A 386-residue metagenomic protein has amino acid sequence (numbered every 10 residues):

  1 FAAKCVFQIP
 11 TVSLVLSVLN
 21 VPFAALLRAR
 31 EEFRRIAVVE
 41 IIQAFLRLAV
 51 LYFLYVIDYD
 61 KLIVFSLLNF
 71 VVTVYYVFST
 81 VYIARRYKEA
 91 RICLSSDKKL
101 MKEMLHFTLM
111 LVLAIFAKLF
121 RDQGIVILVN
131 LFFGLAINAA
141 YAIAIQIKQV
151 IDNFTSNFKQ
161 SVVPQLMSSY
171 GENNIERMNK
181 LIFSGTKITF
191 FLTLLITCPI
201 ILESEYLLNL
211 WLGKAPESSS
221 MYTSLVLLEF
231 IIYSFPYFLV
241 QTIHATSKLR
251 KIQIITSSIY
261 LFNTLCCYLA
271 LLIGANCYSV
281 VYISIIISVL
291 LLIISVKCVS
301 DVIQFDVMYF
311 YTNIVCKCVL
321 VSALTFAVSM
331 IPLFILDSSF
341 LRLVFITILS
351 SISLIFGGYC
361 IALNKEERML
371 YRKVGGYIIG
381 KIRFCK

Functional and structural regions predicted by a protein language model:
F1-I9, I200-I231, I303, M308: Interfacial segments at transmembrane-helix termini and the short loops linking adjacent helices
A2, R30-R34, F45-F78, R250 (+4 more regions): Membrane-interface helix-loop junctions in multi-pass transport and translocation proteins
K4, L62-L67, L100-F107, L128-Q149 (+2 more regions): Interfacial/gating helices of multi-pass transporter permease domains
V15-E40, L227-I259, I303: Membrane-interface junctions at transmembrane-helix termini in multi-pass inner-membrane proteins
A29, A144, K148-T186, V240-A245: Helix-loop junctions and terminal segments of transmembrane helices in multi-pass membrane transport/translocation
L62-S66, S79-Q123, S161, Q165 (+3 more regions): Interhelical loop/hinge segments that connect adjacent transmembrane helices in multipass membrane
M110, I125-I127, A139-K159, F183-F191 (+2 more regions): Alpha-helical transmembrane segments of polytopic membrane transporters and translocases
S300-M308, S329-K386: Membrane-proximal transmembrane or re-entrant/amphipathic helices at the cytosolic face
